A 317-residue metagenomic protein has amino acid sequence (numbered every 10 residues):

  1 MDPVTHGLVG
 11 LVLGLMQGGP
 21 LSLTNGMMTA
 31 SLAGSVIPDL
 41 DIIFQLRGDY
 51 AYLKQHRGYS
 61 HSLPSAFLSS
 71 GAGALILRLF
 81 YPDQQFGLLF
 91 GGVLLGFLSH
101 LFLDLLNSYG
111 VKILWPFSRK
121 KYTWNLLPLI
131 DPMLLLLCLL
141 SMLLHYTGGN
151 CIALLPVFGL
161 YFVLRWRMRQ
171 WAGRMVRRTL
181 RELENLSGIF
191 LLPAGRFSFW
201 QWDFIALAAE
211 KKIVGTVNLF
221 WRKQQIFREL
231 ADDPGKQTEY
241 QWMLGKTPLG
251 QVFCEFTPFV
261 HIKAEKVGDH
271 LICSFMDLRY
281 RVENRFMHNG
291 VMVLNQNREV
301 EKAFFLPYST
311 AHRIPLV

Functional and structural regions predicted by a protein language model:
M1-T179, L183-R196, Q201, I205-A209: N-terminal membrane-targeting hydrophobic helices
R178-V317: C-terminal regulatory/interaction regions
